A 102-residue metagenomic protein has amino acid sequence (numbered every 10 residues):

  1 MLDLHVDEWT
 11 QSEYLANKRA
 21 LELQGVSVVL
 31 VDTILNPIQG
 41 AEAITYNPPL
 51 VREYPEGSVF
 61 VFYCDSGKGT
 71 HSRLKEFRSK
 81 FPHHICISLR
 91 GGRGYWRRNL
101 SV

Functional and structural regions predicted by a protein language model:
M1-Q39: Flexible, polar/low-complexity N-terminal or interdomain linker segments that lie immediately upstream of folded
N17-L21, N47-E56: Short amphipathic alpha-helix with an adjacent loop that forms part of the alpha/beta core around
V29, G40-E42, I85-I87: Conserved beta-strand segments of alpha/beta enzyme cores
I34, T45-N47, R90-G92: Residues at the C-termini of beta-strands that transition into short coil/loop
I38-P48, G57-F60: Active-site regions of enzymes building and remodeling cell-envelope glycoconjugates
L50-R98: Catalytic cysteine-centered active loop of the rhodanese-like fold, especially the PTP/DSP P-loop
L100-V102: Active-site neighborhoods of enzymes that stabilize oxyanions during catalysis
